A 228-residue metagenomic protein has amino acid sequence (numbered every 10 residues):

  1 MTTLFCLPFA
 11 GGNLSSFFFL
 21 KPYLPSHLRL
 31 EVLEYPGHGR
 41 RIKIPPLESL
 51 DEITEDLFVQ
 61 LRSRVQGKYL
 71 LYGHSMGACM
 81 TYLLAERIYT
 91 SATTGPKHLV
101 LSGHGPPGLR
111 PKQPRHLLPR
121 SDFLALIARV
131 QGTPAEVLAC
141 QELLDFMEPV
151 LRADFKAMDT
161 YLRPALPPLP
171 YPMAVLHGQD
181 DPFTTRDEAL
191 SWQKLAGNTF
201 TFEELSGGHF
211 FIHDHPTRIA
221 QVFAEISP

Functional and structural regions predicted by a protein language model:
T2-K68, P107, K112-S121, G208: Active-site catalytic motif of lipid deacylating hydrolases and related acyltransferases
L70, H74, H98-V100: Residue in the alpha/beta-hydrolase core beta-strand immediately N-terminal to the catalytic nucleophile
G73-G77, T81: Gly/Ala-rich beta-loop-alpha elbow adjacent to hydrolase catalytic centers
E86-A125: Flexible "cap/lid" loop of the alpha/beta hydrolase fold
P149-L166: Active-site nucleophile elbow and catalytic-triad environment of alpha/beta-hydrolase enzymes
V175-H177, D181: Short beta-strand/loop motif that positions the catalytic acidic residue of the alpha/beta-hydrolase fold
P182-E188: Conserved alpha/beta-hydrolase "acid-adjacent" motif
G207-T217: Catalytic histidine-centered segment of alpha/beta-hydrolase-like enzymes
